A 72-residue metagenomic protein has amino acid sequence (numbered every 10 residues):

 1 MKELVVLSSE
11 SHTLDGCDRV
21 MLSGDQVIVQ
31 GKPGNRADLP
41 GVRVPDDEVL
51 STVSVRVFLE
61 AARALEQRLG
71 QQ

Functional and structural regions predicted by a protein language model:
M1-C17: Short, charged/polar N-terminal "headpieces" of proteins
V5-S8, S23, G70: Compositionally biased amphipathic helical and low-complexity segments enriched in hydrophobic
T13-T52: A short, structured beta-strand/loop element
V42-Q72: Mixed-charge, Lys/Arg-enriched low-complexity segments
